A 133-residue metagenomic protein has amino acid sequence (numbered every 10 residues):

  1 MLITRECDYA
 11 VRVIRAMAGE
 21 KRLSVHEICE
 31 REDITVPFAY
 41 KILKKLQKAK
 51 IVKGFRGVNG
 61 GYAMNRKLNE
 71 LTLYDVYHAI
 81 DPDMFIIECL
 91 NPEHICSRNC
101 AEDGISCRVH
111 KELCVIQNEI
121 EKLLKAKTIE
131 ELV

Functional and structural regions predicted by a protein language model:
M1-L2, V133: Absolute protein N-terminus
I3-R5, Y9-I34: N-terminal helix-turn-helix DNA-binding core of bacterial DNA-binding proteins
I14, L43-K44: Short, hydrophobic-biased segments on the C-terminal half of alpha helices that form "recognition helices"
E30, Q47-K48: Alpha-helical residues within the helix-turn-helix
K48-I51, A79: Residue cluster at the C-terminal edge of the helix-turn-helix DNA-binding motif
I51-N65: Beta-hairpin "wing" of winged helix-turn-helix
N65-V133: Non-DNA-binding regulatory cores of transcription-related proteins, predominantly C-terminal effector-binding
